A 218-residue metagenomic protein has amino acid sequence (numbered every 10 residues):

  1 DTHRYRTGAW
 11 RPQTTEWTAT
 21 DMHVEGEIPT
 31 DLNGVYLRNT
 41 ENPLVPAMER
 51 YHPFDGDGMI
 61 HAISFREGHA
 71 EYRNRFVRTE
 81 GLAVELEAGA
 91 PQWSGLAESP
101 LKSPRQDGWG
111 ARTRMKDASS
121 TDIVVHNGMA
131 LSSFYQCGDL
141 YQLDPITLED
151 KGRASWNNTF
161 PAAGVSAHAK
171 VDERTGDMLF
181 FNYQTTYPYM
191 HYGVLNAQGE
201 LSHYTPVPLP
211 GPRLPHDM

Functional and structural regions predicted by a protein language model:
D1-D217: Beta-propeller domains
